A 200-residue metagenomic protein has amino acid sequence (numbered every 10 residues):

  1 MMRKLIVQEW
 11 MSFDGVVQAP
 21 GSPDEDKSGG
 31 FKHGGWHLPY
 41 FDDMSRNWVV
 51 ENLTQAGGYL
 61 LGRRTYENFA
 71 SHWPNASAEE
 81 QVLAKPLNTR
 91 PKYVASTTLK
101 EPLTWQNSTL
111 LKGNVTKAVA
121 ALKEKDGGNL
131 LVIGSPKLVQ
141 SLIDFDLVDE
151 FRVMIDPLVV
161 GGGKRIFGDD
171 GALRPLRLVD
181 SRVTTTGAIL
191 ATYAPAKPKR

Functional and structural regions predicted by a protein language model:
M2-L147, P157-R200: Portal/gating segments that form or line small-molecule/metal binding sites
E150: Short, conserved catalytic or interaction motifs in soluble domains
